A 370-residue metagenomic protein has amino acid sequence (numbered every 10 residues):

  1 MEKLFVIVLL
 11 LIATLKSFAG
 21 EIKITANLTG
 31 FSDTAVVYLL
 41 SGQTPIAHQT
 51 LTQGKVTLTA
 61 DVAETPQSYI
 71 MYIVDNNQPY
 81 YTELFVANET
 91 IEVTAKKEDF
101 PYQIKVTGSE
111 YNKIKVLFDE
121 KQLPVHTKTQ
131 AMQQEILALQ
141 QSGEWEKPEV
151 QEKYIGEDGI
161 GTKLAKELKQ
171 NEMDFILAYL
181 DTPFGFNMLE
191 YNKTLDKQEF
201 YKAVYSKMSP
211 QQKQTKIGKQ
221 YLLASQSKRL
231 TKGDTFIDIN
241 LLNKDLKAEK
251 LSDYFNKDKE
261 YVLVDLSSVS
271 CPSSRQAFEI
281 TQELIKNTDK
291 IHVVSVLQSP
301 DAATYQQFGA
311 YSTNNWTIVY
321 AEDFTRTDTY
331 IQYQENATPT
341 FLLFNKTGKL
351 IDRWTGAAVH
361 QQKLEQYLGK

Functional and structural regions predicted by a protein language model:
M1-N27: Bacterial Sec-dependent N-terminal signal peptides
F18-I160: A non-transmembrane, solvent-exposed segment enriched in polar/low-complexity residues
Q43-P45, T235, N336-T338: Short, small/polar residue-rich loop motifs at catalytic or cofactor-binding pockets
T162-T235, K370: N-terminal targeting signals for export/organelle localization
N240-V262, Q276-I280: A short beta-strand-turn-helix
V264-C271, Q298: Aromatic-flanked redox-active Cys/Sec active sites in thiol-based oxidoreductases, especially the WC-centered
S273-S312, F324-Y330: Structural microenvironment flanking redox-active thiols in thiol-disulfide oxidoreductases
F324-G369: Thiol/disulfide oxidoreductase modules built on the thioredoxin-like
